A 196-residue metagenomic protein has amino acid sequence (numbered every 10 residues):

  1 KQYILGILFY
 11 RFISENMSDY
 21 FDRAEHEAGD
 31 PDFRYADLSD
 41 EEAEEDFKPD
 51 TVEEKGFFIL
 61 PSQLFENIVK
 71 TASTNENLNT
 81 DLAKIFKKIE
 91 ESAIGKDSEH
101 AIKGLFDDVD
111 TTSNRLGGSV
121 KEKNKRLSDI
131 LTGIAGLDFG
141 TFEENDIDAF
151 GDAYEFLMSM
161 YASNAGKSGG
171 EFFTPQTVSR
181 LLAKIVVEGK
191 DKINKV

Functional and structural regions predicted by a protein language model:
K1-D191: Non-catalytic, mostly N-terminal accessory regions of nucleic-acid modification and defense proteins
I193-V196: Residues that mark the start of a beta-strand
